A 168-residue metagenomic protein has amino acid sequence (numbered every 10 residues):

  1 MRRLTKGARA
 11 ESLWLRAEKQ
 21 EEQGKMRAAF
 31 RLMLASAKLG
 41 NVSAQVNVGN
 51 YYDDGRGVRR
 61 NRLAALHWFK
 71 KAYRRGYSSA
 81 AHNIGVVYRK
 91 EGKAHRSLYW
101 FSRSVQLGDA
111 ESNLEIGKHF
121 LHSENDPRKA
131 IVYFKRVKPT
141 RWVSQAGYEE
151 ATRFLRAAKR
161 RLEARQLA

Functional and structural regions predicted by a protein language model:
R2-T5, K138-A168: Terminal, low-structured helical/coil segments at or just beyond the last alpha-helical repeat
A8-L39: Alpha-helical segment of the N-proximal tetratricopeptide repeat
A8-R9, L39-N41, D54-R56, R75-Y77 (+4 more regions): Short helix-capping/linker turns of helical repeat alpha-solenoids
W14-K19, N47-D54, A81-K90, E115-H122: Hydrophobic face of amphipathic alpha-helices that form TPR/SEL1-like repeat modules and related alpha-solenoid
Q23, R59, E91, S123-E124: Structural motif corresponding to the intra-repeat A-B loop/turn of tetratricopeptide repeats
